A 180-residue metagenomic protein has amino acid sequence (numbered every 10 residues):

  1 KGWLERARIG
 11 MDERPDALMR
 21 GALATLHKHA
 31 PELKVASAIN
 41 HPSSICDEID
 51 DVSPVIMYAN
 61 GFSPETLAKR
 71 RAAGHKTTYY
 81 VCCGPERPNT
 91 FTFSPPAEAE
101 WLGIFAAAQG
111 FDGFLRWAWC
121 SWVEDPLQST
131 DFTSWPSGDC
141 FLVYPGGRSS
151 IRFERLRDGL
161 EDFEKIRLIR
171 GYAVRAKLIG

Functional and structural regions predicted by a protein language model:
K1-L127: Catalytic-core regions of glycoside hydrolase
R87, F105-G180: Aromatic- and carboxylate-lined catalytic core of secreted/periplasmic carbohydrate-active enzymes
